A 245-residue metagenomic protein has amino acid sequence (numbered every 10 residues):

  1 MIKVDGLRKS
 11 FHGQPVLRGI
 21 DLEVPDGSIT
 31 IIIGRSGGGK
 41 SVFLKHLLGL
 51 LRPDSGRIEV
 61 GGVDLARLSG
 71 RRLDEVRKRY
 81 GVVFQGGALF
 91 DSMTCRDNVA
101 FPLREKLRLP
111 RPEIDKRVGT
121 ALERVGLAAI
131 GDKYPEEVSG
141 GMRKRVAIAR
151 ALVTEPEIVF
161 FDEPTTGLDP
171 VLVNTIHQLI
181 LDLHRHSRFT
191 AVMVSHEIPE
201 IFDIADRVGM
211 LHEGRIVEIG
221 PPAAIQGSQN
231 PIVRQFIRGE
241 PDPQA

Functional and structural regions predicted by a protein language model:
L48: Helix-to-loop junction immediately C-terminal to a conserved catalytic motif
V63-D64, R111-A129: Conserved ABC ATPase "signature" region
K133-E136, T154: Conserved signature/switch motifs of ABC ATPase nucleotide-binding domains
V159-D162: Catalytic Walker B motif of ABC-type/P-loop ATPase nucleotide-binding domains
N174-H186: Helical segment within the ABC ATPase nucleotide-binding domain
I201-D203: A short, surface-exposed alpha-helical micro-motif characterized by mixed small hydrophobic and charged/polar residues
